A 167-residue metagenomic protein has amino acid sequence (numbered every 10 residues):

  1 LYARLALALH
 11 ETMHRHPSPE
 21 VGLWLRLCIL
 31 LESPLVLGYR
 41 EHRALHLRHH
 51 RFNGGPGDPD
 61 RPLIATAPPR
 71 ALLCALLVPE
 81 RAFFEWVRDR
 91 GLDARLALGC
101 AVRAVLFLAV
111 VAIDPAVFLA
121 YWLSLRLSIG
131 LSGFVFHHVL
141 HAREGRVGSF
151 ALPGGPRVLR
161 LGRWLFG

Functional and structural regions predicted by a protein language model:
L1-R4, L25, I29-S124, G130: Non-catalytic, topology-defining segments of multipass membrane proteins
Y2-G22, E41-G54, L140-E144, F166-G167: Acidic (Asp/Glu-rich) catalytic motifs at the cytosolic membrane interface
L5, L9, V110, L131 (+1 more regions): Alpha-helical membrane-inserting segments
S18-P19, D58, S149: Short, function-defining helix-loop hinge/capping sites that tune catalysis or transport
L23-L30, L161-L165: Select transmembrane alpha-helical segments in multipass membrane proteins
S124-G167: Alpha-helical transmembrane anchor segments
